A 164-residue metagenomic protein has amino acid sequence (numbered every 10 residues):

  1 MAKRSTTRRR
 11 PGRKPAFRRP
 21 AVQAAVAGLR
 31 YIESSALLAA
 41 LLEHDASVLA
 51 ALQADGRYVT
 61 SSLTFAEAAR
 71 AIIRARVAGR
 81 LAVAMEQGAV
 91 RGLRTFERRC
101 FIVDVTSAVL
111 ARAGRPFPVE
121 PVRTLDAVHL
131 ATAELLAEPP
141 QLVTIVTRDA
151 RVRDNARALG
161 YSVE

Functional and structural regions predicted by a protein language model:
A2-E67, A75-G88: Short, well-structured N-terminal submotif of metal-dependent ribonuclease cores
F17, R99-R151: Active-site neighborhoods of divalent-metal-dependent phosphate/nucleic-acid chemistry enzymes
Q23-A24, A51, T95, R115 (+1 more regions): Generic structural signal for beta-strand residues in well-ordered domains
I32, S162-E164: Short hydrophobic/aromatic-enriched beta-strand-loop microsegments
L41-E43, E134, R157: Short, function-defining helix-loop hinge/capping sites that tune catalysis or transport
A50, Y58-T60, I73-V77, V83-V103 (+4 more regions): Anionic, Ser/Thr-rich low-complexity intrinsically disordered regions
A69-I73, E134: Short, amphipathic alpha-helical segments that act as regulatory/interfacial helices in nucleotide-processing proteins
